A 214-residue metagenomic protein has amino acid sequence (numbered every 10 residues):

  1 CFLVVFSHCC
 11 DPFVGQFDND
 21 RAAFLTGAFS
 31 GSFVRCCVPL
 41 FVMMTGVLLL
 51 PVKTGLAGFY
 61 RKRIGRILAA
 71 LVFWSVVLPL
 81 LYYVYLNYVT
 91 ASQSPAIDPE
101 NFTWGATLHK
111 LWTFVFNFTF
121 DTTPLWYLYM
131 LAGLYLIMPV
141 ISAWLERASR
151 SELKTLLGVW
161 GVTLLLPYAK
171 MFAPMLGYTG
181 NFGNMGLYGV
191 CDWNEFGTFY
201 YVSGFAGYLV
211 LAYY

Functional and structural regions predicted by a protein language model:
C1-V52, I67-V76, F118, S203-G204: Functionally critical transmembrane alpha-helices in membrane proteins and complexes, commonly lining
V5, I64, L131: Divalent metal-coordination and catalytic microenvironments
F13-D18, A169-T179, M185: Juxtamembrane "helix-exit" motif on the non-cytosolic side of transmembrane helices
F17-A28, D98-H109, F182-G189: Perimembrane loop-to-helix junctions flanking transmembrane segments
F41, L50-P51, L81-N87, D98 (+2 more regions): Hydrophobic alpha-helical segments with transmembrane-like composition
L49-G65, S92: Membrane-helix interface linkers and caps
R63-L71, T155-V159: Junctions where cytoplasmic loops transition into the N-terminal start of transmembrane alpha-helices in multi-pass
A70-A91: Specific transmembrane helices
